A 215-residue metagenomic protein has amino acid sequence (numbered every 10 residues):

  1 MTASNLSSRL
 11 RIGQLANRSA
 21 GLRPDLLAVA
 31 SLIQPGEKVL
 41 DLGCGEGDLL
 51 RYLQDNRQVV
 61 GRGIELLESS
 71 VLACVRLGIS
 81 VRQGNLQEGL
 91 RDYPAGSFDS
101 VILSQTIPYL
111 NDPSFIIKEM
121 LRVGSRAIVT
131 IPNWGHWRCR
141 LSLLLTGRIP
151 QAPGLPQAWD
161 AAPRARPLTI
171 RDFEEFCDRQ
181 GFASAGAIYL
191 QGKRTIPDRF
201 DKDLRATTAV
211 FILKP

Functional and structural regions predicted by a protein language model:
S7-G21: Class I SAM-dependent methyltransferase Rossmann-like catalytic core, especially the SAM/SAH-binding loop
A20-G36: Conserved alpha-helix/loop element of class I SAM-dependent methyltransferases that forms part of the SAM/SAH-binding
G43-G45: Class I SAM-dependent methyltransferase "Motif I" SAM/SAH-binding loop
G47, R51: Glycine-rich SAM-binding Motif I of class I
Y52-G89: Class I SAM-dependent methyltransferase SAM/SAH-binding core
G89-A95: Short conserved loop adjoining the S-adenosyl-L-methionine
S100-N111: A short SAM/SAH-binding and catalytic strip from SAM-dependent methyltransferases
S114-E119, R126-P215: S-adenosyl-L-methionine-dependent methyltransferase catalytic module, highlighting the catalytic core
